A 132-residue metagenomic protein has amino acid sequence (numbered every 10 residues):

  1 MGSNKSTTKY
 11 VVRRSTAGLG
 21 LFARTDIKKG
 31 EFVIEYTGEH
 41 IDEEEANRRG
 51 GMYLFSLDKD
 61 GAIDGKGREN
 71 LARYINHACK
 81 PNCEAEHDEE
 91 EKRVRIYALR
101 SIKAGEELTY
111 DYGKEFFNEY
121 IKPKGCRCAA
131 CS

Functional and structural regions predicted by a protein language model:
G2-E86, A130: Catalytic cores of histone-lysine modification enzymes
C79-S132: C-terminal SET catalytic tail plus cysteine-rich post-SET Zn-binding segment of SAM-dependent SET-domain
